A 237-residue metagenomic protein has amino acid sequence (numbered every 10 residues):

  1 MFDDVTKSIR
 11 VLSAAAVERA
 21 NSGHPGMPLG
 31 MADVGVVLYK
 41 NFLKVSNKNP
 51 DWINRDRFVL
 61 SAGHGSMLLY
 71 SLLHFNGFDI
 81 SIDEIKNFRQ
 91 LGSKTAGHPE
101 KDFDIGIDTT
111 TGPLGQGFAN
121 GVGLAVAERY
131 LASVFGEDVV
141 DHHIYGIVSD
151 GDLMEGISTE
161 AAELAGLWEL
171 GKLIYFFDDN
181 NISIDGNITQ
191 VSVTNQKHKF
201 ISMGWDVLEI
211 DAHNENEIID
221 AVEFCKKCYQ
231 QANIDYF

Functional and structural regions predicted by a protein language model:
M1-H142: Thiamine diphosphate
N47-K48, F103, T109-F237: Glycine-rich ThDP/TPP pyrophosphate-binding loop and its adjacent helix/strand module within ThDP-dependent enzymes
